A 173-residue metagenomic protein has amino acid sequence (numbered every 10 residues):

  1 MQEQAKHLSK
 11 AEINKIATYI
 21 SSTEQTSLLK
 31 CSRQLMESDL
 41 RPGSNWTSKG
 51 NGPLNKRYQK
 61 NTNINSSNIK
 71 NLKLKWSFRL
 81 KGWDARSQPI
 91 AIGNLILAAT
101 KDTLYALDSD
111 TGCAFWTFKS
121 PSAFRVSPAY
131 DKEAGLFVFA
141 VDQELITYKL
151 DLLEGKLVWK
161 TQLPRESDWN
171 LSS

Functional and structural regions predicted by a protein language model:
M1-K15, I20-T23: Axial heme c-ligation environment in periplasmic c-type cytochrome domains
T23-G43: Accessory carbohydrate-binding/adhesion or oligomerization-edge regions at the termini of glycan-active proteins
M36-L74: Blade/loop signatures of beta-propeller domains
G43-G50, G82-T103, S122-Y148, D168-S173: Repeat-blade elements of multi-bladed beta-propeller folds
K73-K75, C113-W116, K156-K160: A structural motif specific to WD40 beta-propellers
S77-K81, F118-S120, Q162-E166: Surface loop/turn motifs at the tips and blade-to-blade linkers of beta-strand repeat domains
D108-G112, D151-E154: Short loop/turn segments that connect beta-strands within beta-propeller blades
L152-S173: Hydrophobic, small-residue-rich alpha-helical packing segments that form membrane-like cores
